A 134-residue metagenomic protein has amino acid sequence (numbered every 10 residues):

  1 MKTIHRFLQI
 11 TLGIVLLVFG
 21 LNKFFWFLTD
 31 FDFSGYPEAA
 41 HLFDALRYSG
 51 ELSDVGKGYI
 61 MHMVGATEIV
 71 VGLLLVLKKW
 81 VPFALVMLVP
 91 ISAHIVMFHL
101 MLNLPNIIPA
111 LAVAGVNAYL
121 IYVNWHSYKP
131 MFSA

Functional and structural regions predicted by a protein language model:
M1-T67, L77-A134: Membrane-interface extramembranous regions
V70: Active-site His/Glu-centered metal-binding helix of metallohydrolases
L73-L74: C-terminal ends of transmembrane helices
